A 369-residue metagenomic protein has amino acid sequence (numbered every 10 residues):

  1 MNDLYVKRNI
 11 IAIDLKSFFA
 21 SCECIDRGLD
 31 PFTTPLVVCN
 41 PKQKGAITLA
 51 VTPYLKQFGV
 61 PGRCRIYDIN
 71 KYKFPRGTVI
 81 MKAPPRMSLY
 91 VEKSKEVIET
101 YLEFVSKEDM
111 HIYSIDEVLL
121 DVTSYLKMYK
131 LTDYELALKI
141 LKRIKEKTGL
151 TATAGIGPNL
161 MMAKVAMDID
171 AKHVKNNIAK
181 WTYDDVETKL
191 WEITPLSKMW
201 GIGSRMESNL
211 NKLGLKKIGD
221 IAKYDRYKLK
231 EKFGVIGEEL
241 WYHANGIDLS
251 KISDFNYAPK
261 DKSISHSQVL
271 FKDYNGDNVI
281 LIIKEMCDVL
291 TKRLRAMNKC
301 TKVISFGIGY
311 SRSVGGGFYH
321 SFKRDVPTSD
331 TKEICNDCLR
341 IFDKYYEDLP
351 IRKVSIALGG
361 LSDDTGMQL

Functional and structural regions predicted by a protein language model:
M1-I115, L119, A244: Residues that scaffold, gate, or flank divalent-cation-dependent active/transport sites
D3, A12, N211-I351, D363-Q368: DNA-contacting surface of Y-family translesion DNA polymerases
D14, G59, I69, D116 (+5 more regions): A residue-level signal for conserved active-site and pocket-lining positions in enzyme catalytic cores
C22-I25, T48-V51, M162-D170, G234 (+1 more regions): Short acidic, glycine/serine/threonine-rich loops at helix termini
D26, D168-L249: Compact, charge-rich alpha-helical regulatory domains located at protein termini
Y113-E117, G157-L160, K299-V303, P350-K353: Short Gly/Ser/Thr- and Asp/Glu-enriched loop/turn motifs at secondary-structure junctions
L119-L138, G214: Catalytic palm subdomain of template-directed nucleic-acid polymerases, centered on the conserved carboxylate motif
Y134-P195: Long, highly charged, low-complexity intrinsically disordered interaction regions that mediate electrostatic DNA/RNA
